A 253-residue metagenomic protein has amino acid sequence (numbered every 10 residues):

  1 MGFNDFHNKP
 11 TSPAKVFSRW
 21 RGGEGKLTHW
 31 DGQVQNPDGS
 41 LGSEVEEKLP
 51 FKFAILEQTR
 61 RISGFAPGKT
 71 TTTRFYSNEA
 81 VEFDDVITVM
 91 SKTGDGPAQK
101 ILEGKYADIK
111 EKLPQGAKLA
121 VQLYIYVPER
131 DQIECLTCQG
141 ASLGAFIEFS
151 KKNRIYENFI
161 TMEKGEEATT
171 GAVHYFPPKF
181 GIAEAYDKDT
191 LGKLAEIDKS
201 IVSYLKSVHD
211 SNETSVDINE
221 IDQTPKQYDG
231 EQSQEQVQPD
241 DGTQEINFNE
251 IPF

Functional and structural regions predicted by a protein language model:
M1-R130, T170-G171: OB-fold ssDNA-binding interfaces and closely related basic DNA-contact patches used across DNA replication/repair
M1-R21, S207-F253: Acidic, gly/ser/pro-rich intrinsically disordered tails
N36-S40, K100-E111, A145-K152, K188-S211 (+3 more regions): Polar/charged alpha-helical tracts
F53, D131, F180-G181, Y228 (+1 more regions): A generic alpha-helix propensity feature with a strong bias for hydrophobic helices
Q58, G171-Q234, F253: Long, highly charged low-complexity segments enriched in Glu/Asp and Lys/Arg with interspersed Ser/Thr
G94-D95, Q139-G140, D187: Intrinsic-disorder/low-complexity, polar/charged segments
K118-A183: Extended serine/threonine-enriched, polar tracts that run as long, contiguous segments within proteins
